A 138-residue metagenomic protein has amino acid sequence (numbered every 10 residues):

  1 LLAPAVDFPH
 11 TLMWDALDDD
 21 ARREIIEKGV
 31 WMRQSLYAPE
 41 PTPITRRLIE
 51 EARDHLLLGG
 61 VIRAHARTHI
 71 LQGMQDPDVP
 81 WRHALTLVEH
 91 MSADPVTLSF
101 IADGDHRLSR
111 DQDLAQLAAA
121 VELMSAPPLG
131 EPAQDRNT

Functional and structural regions predicted by a protein language model:
L1-F100, D105-A118, E122-A133: The alpha/beta-hydrolase serine catalytic core
D135-T138: A short, charged, Gly/Pro-tolerant segment at domain boundaries
